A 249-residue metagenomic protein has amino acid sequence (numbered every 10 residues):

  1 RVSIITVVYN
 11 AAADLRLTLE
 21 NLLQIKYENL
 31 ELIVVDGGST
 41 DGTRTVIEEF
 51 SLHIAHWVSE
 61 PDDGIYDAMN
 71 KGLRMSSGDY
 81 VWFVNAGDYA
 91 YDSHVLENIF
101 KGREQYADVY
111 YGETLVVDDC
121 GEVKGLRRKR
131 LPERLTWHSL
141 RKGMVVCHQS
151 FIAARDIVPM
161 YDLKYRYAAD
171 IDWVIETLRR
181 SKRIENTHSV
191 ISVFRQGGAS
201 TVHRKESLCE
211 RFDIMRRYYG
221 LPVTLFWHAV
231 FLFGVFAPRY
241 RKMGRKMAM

Functional and structural regions predicted by a protein language model:
R1-S3, E31, D172: Cell-envelope/extracellular polymer assembly enzymes that use nucleotide-activated donors
E20-N29: Short, acidic, metal-binding catalytic loop of nucleotide-sugar glycosyltransferases
N29-G38, V58-S59: Short beta-strand/loop segment that forms part of the nucleotide-sugar
D36-T45, N85, Y89: A conserved acidic beta->alpha catalytic loop
S59-S76: Glycine-rich, basic loop-to-helix element that forms the pyrophosphate-binding segment of sugar-nucleotide handling
V81: Short aromatic/hydrophobic "clamp" motif used to bind/position activated sugar donors
Y89, S93-K124: Conserved donor NDP-sugar-binding/catalytic core segment of glycosyltransferases
L126-E210, I214: Conserved nucleotide-sugar donor-binding catalytic segment
